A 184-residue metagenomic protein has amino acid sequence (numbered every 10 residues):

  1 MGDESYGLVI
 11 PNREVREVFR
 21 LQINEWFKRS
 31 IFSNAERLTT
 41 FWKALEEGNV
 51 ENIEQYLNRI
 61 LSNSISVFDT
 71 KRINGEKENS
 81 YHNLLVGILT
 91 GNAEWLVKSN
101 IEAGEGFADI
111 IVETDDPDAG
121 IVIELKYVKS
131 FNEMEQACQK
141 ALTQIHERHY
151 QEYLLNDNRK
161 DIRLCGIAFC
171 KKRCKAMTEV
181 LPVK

Functional and structural regions predicted by a protein language model:
M1-H149, C174-K184: Extended alpha-helical interface modules used as scaffolds for assembling large macromolecular complexes
Y153, D157-K184: Domain-level recognition of nuclease-like catalytic cores that cleave nucleotide substrates
